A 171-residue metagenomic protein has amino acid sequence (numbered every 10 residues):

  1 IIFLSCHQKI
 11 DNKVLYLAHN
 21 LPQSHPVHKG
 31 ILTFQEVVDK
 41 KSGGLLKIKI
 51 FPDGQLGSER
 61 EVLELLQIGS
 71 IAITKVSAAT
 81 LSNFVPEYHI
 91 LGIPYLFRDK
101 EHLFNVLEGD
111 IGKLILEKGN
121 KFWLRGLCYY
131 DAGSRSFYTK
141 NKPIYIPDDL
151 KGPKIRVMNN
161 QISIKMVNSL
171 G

Functional and structural regions predicted by a protein language model:
I1-V14: Short, low-complexity disordered leader/linker segments with a strong preference for bacterial N-terminal type II
Y16-L32, D53-G57: Extracytoplasmic "Venus flytrap"
S24-K49, Q161-N168: Short, polar/charged alpha-helical segment
E36, Q67, S77-G171: Contiguous mixed-secondary-structure segments that line small-molecule binding/active-site clefts of soluble domains
L45, S70, K154: Conserved functional loop/turn residues at catalytic and ligand-binding sites
I48-G57, I155-V157, G171: Short beta-strand-to-loop elements that line the ligand-binding cleft of bilobed periplasmic-binding protein-like
E59-L63, S163: Short, hydrophobic alpha-helical packing/hinge segments within bilobed ligand-binding/sensory domains
A72-K75: Paired acidic/hydrophobic, glycine-rich loop segments that form the ligand-binding mouth/hinge of periplasmic-binding
